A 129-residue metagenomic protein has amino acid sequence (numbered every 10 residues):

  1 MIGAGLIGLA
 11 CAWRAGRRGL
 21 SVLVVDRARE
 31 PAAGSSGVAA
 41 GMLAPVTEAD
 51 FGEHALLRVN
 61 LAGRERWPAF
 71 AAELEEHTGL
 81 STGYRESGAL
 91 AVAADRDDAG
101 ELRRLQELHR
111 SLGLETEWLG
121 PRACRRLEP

Functional and structural regions predicted by a protein language model:
M1-L6, A32, V38-M42, E86: Short glycine/serine/threonine-biased micro-segments
M1-V24: N-terminal Rossmann-like FAD-binding beta1-loop-alpha1 element of flavoenzymes
G8-W13, A39, V46, A93: Basic, gly/Ser/Thr/Pro-rich low-complexity segments located predominantly at protein N termini
L9, A33, A99: Loop/helix-junction capping segments adjacent to catalytic residues or to phosphate/diphosphate-binding pockets
G16-V38: Glycine-rich FAD pyrophosphate-binding loop
P31, R126-P129: FAD-binding beta-loop-beta segment adjacent to the flavin cofactor pocket
M42-A123, L127: Dinucleotide-binding Rossmann-like beta1-alpha1 core, especially the glycine-rich loop that anchors the ADP
